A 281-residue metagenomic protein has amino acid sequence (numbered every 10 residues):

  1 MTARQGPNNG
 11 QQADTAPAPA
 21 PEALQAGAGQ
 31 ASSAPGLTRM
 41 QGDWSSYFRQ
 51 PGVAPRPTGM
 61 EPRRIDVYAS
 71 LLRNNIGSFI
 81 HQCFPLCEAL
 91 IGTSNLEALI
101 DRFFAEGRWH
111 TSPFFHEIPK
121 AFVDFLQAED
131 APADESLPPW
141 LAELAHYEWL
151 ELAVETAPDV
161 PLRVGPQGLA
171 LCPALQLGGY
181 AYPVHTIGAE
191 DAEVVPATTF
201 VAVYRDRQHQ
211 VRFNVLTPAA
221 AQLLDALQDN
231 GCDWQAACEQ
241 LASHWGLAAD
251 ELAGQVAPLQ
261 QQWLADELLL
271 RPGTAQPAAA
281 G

Functional and structural regions predicted by a protein language model:
M1-E155: N-terminal, charged low-complexity regulatory/assembly segments
R102-Q222: Hydrophobic packing positions characteristic of elongated beta-solenoid/beta-helix-type spike/fiber shafts
A226-C232: Short helix-to-turn junction characteristic of helix-turn-helix DNA-binding domains, especially the helix
C232-A242: Short acidic, hydrophobic short linear motifs in intrinsically disordered regions
G246-L247: Long, positively charged, glycine-interspersed low-complexity recognition regions
D250-Q262: Short amphipathic alpha-helical interaction segments
L264-A275: A short, conserved structural fragment
A275-G281: Short, cationic-aromatic polyanion-contact patches
